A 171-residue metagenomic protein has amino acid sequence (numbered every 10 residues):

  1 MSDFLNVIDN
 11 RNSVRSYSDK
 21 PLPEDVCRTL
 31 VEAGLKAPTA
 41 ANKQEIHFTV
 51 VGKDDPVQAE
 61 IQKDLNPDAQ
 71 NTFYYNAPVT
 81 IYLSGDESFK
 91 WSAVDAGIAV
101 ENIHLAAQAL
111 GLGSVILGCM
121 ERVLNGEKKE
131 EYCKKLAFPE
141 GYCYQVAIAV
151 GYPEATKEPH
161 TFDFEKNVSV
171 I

Functional and structural regions predicted by a protein language model:
M1-I171: Acidic, surface-exposed loops and disordered segments
